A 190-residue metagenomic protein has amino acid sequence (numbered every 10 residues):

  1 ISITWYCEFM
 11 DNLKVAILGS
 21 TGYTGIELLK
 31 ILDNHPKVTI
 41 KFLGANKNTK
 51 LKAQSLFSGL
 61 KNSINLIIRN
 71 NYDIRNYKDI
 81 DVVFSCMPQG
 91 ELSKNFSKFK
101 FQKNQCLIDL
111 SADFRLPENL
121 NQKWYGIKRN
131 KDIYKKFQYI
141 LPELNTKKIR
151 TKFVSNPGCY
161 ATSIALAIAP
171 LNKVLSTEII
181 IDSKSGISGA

Functional and structural regions predicted by a protein language model:
S2-A190: N-terminal Rossmann-like NAD(P) cofactor-binding subdomain of oxidoreductases, focused on the glycine-rich
